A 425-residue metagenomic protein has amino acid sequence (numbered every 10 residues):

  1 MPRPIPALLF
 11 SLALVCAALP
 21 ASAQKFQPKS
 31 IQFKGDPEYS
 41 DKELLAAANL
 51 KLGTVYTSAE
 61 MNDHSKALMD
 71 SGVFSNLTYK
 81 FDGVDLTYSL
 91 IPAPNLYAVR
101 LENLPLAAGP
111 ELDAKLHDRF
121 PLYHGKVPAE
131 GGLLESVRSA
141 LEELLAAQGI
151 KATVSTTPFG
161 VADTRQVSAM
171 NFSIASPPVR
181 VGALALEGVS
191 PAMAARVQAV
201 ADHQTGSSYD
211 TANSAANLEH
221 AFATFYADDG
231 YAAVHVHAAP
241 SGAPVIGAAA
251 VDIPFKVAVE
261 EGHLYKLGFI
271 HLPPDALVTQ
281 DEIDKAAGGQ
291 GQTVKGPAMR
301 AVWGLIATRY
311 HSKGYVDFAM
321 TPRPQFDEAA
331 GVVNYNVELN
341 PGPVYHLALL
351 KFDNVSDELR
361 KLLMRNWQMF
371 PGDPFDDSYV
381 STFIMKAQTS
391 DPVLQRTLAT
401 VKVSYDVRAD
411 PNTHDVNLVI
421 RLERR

Functional and structural regions predicted by a protein language model:
M1-I5: Positively charged n-region of N-terminal signal peptides that target proteins for export
P6-A7, P92: Hydrophobic alpha-helical segments and their boundary regions
A7-A17: Bacterial N-terminal signal peptides
L19-A23: Sec/Tat signal peptide C-region and signal peptidase I cleavage site
Q24-R425: Periplasmic polypeptide-binding modules associated with outer-membrane biogenesis and secretion
